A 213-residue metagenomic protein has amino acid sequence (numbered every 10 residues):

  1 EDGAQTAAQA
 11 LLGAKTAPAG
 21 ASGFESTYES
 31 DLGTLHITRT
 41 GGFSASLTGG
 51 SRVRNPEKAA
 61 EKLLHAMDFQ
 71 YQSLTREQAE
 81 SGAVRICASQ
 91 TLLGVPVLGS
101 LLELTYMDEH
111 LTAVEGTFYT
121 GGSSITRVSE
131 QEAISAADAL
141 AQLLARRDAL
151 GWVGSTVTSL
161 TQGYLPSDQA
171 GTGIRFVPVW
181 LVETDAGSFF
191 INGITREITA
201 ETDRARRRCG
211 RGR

Functional and structural regions predicted by a protein language model:
E1-S73, V84-G94: Preferential activation on post-signal-peptide N-terminal prodomains/segments of secreted or lumenal proteins
P18-G23, F69-V84, A149-S167: Short glycine-rich, low-complexity/disordered patches
T27-T48, R85-I125, E183, G187-T202: Amphipathic N-proximal alpha-helical interface segments
E29, I37, Q78-E80, P96 (+2 more regions): A generic structural signal for short, solvent-exposed coil/turn residues that cap or connect secondary-structure
D31, E80, V114, T161 (+1 more regions): Intrinsically disordered, low-complexity segments enriched in small/polar residues
K62-Q70, E103-M107, R146: Structured segments of extracytoplasmic/periplasmic soluble domains in secreted or envelope-associated proteins
V84-M107, S155-G173, V177: Aromatic/basic-lined ligand-recognition segments that form π-stacking hydrophobic pockets flanked by Lys/Arg to engage
S124-R213: Extracytoplasmic/luminal low-complexity segments enriched in Pro/Gly and acidic/polar residues that act as flexible
